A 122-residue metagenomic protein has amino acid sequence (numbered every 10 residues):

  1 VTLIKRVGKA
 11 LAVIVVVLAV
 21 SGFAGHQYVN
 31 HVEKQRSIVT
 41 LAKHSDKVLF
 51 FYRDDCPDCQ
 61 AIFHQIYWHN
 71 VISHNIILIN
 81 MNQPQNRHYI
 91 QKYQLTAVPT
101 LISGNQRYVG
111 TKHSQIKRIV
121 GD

Functional and structural regions predicted by a protein language model:
V1-V7: Short, Lys/Arg-rich N-terminal segment immediately upstream of the first membrane anchor
K9-A24: Hydrophobic membrane-insertion alpha-helices, especially the h-region of bacterial N-terminal signal peptides
V20-K34: Membrane-interface motif at the C-terminal end of an N-terminal transmembrane signal
R36-S73: Local sequence-structure signature of Cys/Sec-based thiol-disulfide redox active-site neighborhoods
F51-R53, I72-R87: Thiol-based oxidoreductase modules, predominantly thioredoxin-like and allied folds used for disulfide exchange
D55-P57, P84-N86, T96, R107-V109: Solvent-exposed loop/turn segments at secondary-structure junctions within structured extracellular/periplasmic domains
I90-S103: Structural micro-motif
I102-D122: Non-catalytic, surface beta->alpha helical segment in thiol-disulfide oxidoreductase systems
